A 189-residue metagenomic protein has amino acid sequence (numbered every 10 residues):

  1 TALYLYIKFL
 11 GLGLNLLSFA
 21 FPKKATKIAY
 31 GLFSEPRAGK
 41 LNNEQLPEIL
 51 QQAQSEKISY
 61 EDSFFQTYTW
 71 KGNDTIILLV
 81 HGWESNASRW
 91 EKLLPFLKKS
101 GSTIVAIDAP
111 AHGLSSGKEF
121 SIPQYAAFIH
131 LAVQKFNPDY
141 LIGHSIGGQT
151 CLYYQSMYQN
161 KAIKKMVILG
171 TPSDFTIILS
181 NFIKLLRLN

Functional and structural regions predicted by a protein language model:
A2-K57: An N-terminal hydrophobic leader/cap segment in hydrolases
Q66-T75: Short beta-strand-to-loop junctions in surface cap/lid or active-site-entrance loops
D74, H81-S85: Active-site glycine-rich loops that stabilize anionic/oxyanionic intermediates across multiple enzyme folds
A87, L94-S116: Conserved alpha/beta-hydrolase
P123-Y140: Conserved acidic catalytic loop of the alpha/beta-hydrolase fold
Y140-I142, M166: Conserved alpha/beta-hydrolase fold motif
I142-C151: Gly/Ala-rich beta-loop-alpha elbow adjacent to hydrolase catalytic centers
K161-N189: Hydrolase active-site cap/lid region
